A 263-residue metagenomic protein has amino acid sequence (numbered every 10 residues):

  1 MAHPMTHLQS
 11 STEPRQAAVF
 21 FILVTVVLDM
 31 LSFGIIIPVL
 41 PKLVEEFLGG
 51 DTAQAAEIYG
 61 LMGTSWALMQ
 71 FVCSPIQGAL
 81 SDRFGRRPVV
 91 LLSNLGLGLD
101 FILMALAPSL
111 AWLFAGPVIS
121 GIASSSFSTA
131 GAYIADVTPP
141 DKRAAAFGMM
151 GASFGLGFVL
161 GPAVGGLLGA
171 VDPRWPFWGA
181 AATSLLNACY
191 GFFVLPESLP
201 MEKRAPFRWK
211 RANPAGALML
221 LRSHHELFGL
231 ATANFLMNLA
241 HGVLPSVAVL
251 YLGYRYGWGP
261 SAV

Functional and structural regions predicted by a protein language model:
T6-R15, P196-T232: Juxtamembrane intracellular "pre-TM" segments in multi-pass secondary transporters
R15-E46, H224-L244: Pair of pore-lining "gating" transmembrane helices in MFS-fold secondary transporters
V27, D100, A111-S125: Hydrophobic core of transmembrane alpha-helices in multi-pass small-molecule transporters, especially MFS/SLC-type
V39-A56, S246-A262: Short amphipathic helix-loop junctions that connect adjacent transmembrane helices in Major Facilitator Superfamily/SLC
A67-P75, S125, F158-V159: Residue-level signature of mid-helix packing/kink "hotspots" within the transmembrane helices of 12-pass Major
F71-L110: Conserved MFS/SLC helix-loop-helix module at the cytosolic interface between two early adjacent transmembrane helices
G116-G155: Cytoplasmic helix-loop-helix junction between adjacent transmembrane helices in 12-TM secondary transporters
S153-F193: Helix-loop-helix hairpin linking two adjacent transmembrane segments in secondary transporters
